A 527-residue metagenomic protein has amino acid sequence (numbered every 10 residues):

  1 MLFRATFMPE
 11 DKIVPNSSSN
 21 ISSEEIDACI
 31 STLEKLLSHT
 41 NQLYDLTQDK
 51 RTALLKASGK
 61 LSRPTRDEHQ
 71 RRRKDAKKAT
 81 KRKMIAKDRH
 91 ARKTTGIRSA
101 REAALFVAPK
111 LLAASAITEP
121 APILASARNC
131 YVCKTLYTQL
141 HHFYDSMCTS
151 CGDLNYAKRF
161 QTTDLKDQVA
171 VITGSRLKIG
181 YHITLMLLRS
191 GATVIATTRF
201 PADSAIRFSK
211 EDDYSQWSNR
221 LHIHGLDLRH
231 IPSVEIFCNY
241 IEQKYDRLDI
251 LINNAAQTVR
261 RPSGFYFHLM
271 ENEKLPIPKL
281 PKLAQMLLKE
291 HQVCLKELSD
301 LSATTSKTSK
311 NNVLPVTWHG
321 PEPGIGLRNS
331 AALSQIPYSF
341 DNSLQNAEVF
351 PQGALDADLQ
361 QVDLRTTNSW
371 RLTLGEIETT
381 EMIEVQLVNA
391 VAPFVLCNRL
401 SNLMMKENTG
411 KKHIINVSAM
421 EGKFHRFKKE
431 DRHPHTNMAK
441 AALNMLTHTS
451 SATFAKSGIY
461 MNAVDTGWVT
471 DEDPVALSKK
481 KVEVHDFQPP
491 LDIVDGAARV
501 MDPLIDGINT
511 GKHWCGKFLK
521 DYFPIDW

Functional and structural regions predicted by a protein language model:
Y156-T198: Canonical Rossmann dinucleotide-binding motif of NAD(H)/NADP(H)-dependent dehydrogenases/reductases, specifically
S190-F208, H222, R261-L288: Conserved glycine-rich Rossmann-like NAD(P)H-binding loop of the short-chain dehydrogenase/reductase
Y214-I231: Rossmann-fold cofactor-recognition segment
S218-L221, Y240-N253: A glycine-rich helix->loop->beta "capping" turn within Rossmann-like NAD(P)(H)-dependent oxidoreductase domains
R220, R247, S451-T466, T510-F518: Conserved Rossmann-fold SDR core element
K296-V349, K480-W527: C-terminal helical subdomain
C397, A439: Active-site helix of classical SDR
